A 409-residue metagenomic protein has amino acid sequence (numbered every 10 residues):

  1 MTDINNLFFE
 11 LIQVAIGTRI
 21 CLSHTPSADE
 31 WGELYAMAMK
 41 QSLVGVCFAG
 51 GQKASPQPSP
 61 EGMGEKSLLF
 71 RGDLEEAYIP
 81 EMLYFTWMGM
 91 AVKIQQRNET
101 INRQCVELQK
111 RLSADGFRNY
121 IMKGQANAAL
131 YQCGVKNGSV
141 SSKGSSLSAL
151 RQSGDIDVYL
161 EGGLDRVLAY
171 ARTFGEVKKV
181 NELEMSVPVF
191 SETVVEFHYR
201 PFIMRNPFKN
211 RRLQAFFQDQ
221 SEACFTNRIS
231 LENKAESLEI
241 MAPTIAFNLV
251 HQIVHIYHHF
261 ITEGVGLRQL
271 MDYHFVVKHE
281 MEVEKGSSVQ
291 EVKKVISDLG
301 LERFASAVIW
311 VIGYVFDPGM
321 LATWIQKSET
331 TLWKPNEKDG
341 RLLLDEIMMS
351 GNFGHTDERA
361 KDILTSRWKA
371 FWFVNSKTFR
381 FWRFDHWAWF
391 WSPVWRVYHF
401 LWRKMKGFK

Functional and structural regions predicted by a protein language model:
M1-Q52, Y78-N137, A149-G154, Y159-K409: Conserved NTP-donor binding/palm subdomain of two-metal-ion nucleotidyltransferases/polymerases, i.e., the charged
S55, S67-L69, A77, S139 (+2 more regions): Intrinsically disordered, low-complexity segments enriched in serine/threonine/proline/glycine and often basic
P58, S67, C133: Cationic, low-complexity basic patches in intrinsically disordered or flexible, solvent-exposed regions
S59-M63, R71-G72, G144: Glycine-biased, low-complexity coil/linker segments
